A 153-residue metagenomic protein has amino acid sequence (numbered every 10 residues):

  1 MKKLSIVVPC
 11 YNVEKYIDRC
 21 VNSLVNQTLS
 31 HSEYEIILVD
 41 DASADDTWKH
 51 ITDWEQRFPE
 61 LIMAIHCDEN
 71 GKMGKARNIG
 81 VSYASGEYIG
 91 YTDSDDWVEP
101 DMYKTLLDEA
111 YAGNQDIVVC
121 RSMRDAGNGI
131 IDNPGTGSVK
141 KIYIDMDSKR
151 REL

Functional and structural regions predicted by a protein language model:
M1-L153: Nucleotide-sugar donor-binding/catalytic module of glycosyltransferases that assemble extracellular/cell-envelope
